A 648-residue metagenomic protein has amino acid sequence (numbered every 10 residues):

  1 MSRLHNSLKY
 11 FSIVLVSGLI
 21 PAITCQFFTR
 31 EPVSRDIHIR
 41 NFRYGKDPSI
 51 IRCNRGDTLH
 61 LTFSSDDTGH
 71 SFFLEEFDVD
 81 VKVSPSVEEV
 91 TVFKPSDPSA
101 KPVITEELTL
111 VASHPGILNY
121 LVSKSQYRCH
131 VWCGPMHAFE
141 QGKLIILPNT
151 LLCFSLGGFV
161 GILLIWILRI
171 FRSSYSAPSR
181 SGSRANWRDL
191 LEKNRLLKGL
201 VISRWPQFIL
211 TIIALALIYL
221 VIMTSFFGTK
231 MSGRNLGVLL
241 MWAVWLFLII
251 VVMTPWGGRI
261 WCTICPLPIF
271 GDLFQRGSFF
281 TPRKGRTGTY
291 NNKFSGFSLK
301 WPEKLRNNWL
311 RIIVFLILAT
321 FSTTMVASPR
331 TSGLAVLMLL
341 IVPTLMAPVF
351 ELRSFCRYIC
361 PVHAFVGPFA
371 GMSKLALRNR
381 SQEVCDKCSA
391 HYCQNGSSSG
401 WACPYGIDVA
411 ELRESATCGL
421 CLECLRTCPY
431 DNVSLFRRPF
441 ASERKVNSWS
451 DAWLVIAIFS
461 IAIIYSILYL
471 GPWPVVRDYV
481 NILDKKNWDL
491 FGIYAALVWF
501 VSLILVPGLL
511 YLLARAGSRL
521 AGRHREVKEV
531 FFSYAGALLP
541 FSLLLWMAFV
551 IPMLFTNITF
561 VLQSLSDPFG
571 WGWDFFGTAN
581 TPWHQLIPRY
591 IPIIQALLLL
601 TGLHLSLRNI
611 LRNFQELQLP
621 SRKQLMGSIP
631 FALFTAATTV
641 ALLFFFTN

Functional and structural regions predicted by a protein language model:
S2-C25, P148-K387, W401-I407, L425-R426 (+1 more regions): Membrane-embedded alpha-helical bundles of multi-pass integral membrane proteins
A22-E31, E88-Y175: Extracellular/periplasmic metallocenter environments
F28-L59: N-terminal edge beta-strand
N54-R55, P85, L121: Surface-exposed loops/turns
L61-T62, S86-P98, I104-V111, S123-V131 (+1 more regions): Membrane-protein extramembrane domains
S65-G69: Short proline/glycine-enriched turn/loop motifs at strand-loop junctions of beta-rich domains
S71-F73: Beta-strand signatures of extracellular beta-sandwich domains
P95, P102-S125, F247-I260, T344-F355 (+1 more regions): Immediate flanking context of iron-sulfur cluster ligation sites
